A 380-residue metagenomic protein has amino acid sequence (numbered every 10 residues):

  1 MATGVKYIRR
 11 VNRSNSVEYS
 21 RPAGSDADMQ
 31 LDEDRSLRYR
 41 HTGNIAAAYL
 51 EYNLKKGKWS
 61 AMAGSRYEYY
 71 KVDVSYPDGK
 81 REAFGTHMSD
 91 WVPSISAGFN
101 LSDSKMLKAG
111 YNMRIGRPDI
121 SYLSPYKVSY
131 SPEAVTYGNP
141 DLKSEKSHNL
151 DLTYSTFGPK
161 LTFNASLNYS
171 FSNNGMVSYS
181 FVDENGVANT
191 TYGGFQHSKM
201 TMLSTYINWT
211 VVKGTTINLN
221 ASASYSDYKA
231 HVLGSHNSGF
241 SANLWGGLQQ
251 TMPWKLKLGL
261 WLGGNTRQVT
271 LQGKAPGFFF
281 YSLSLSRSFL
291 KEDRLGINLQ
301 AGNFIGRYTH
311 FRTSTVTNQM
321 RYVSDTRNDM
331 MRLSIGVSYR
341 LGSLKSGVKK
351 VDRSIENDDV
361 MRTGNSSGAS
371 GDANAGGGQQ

Functional and structural regions predicted by a protein language model:
M1, K58-A61, S104-L107, K160-F163 (+5 more regions): Repeated loop/turn-to-beta-strand initiation elements of outer-membrane beta-barrel proteins
Y7-R13, K56-K58, Y67-D73, Y111-R117 (+7 more regions): Transmembrane beta-strands of outer-membrane beta-barrel pores
V11-R38, A83-S89, S121-P140, G175-F195 (+1 more regions): Surface-exposed loop/turn segments flanking beta-strands in extracellular/periplasmic regions
Q30-S36, Y137-N139, K143, G158 (+3 more regions): Outer membrane beta-barrel strand-and-loop segments of large Gram-negative receptors, especially TonB-dependent
L37-T42, I115-N164, F171, T190-T201 (+2 more regions): Outer-membrane beta-barrel signature, preferentially recognizing the C-terminal barrel domain of Gram-negative
G43-E82, M88-S94, G214-Y225, N243-R267: Surface-exposed extracellular loop regions of Gram-negative outer-membrane beta-barrel proteins
K71-D73, D103-H148, Y169-G186, F304-N318: Surface-exposed extracellular loop regions of Gram-negative outer-membrane beta-barrel proteins, predominantly
F289-Q380: C-terminal beta-signal and adjacent terminal beta-strands/loops of Gram-negative outer-membrane beta-barrel proteins
